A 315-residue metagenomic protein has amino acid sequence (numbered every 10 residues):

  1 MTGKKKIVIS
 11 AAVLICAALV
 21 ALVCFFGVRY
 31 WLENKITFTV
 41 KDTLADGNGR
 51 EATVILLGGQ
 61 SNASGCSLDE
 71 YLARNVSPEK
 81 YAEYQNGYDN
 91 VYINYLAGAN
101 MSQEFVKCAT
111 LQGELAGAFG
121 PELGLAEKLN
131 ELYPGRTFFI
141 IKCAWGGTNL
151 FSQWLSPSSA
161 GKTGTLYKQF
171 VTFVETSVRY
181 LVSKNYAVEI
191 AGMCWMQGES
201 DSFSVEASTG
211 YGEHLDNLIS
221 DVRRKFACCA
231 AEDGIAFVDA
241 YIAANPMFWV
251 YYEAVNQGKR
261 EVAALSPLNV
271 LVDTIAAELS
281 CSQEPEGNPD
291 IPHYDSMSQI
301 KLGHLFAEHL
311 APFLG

Functional and structural regions predicted by a protein language model:
M1-A17: N-terminal Sec-pathway targeting helices
A18-V23: Hydrophobic core
F25-G315: Cell-envelope and extracellular/periplasmic
